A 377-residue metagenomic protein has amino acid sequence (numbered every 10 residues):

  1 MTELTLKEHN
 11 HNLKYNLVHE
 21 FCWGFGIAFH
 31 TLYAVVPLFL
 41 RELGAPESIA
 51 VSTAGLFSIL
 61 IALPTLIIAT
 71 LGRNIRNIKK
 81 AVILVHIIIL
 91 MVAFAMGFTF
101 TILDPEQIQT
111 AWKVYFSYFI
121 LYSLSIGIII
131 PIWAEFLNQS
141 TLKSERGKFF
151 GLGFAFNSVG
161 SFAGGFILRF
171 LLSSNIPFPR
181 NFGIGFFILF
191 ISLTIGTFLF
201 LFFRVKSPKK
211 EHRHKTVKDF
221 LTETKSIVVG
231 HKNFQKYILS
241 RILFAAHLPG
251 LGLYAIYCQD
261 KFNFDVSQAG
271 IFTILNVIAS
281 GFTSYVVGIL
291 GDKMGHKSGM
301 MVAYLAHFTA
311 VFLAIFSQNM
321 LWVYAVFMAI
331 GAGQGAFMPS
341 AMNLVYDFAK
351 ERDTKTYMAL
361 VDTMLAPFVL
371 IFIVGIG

Functional and structural regions predicted by a protein language model:
T2-L63, G72, N233-T273: Helix-loop boundary and gating motifs at the non-cytosolic
L13, F98-Y118, I315-F327: Helix-loop junctions at membrane interfaces in 12-TM secondary transporters
L38-E42, A69-N74, G97-P105, S161-N181 (+1 more regions): Transmembrane alpha-helix termini and helix-breaking/packing motifs in multi-pass membrane transporters
E47-V51, K143-L152, V266, E351-D362: Loop-to-transmembrane helix entry/capping segments in MFS-fold secondary transporters and related SLC/MFSD carriers
P64-N77, L172, T283-G295: Helix-to-loop junctions at the C-terminal end of transmembrane segments in multipass secondary transporters
K80-M96, S298-L313: Structural signature of the two symmetry-related core transmembrane helices
I128-T141, A336-K350: Intracellular juxtamembrane helix-capping segments at the cytosolic ends of symmetry-related transmembrane helices
R204-E223: Flexible cytoplasmic inter-helical loops of multi-pass small-molecule transporters
